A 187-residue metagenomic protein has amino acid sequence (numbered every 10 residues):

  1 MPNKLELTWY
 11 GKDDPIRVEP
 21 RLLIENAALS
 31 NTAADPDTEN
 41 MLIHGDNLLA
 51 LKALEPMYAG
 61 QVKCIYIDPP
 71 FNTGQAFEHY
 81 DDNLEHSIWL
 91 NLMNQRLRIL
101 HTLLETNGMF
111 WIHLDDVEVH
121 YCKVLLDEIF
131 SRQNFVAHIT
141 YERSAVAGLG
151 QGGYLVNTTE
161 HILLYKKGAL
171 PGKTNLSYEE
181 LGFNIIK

Functional and structural regions predicted by a protein language model:
M1-Y66, T73-S87, L92-Q95: DnaQ-like (DEDDh/DEDDy) 3′-5′ exonuclease domain used for proofreading and 3′-end trimming on nucleic acids
D46, Y66-P69, Q75, I112-D116 (+2 more regions): Glycine-rich, histidine-containing beta strand-loop boundary motifs that form or position
P56-A59, V124-R132, V156-N157: Short, surface-exposed basic-aromatic patches at helix termini and helix-loop junctions that form
Q75-Y80, C122-V124, H138, Q151 (+1 more regions): Short, solvent-exposed loop/turn and secondary-structure capping segments
H86-T140: Conserved Class I SAM-dependent methyltransferase catalytic core
R132-L149, S177: Conserved S-adenosyl-L-methionine
V146-K187: Flexible, glycine-/basic-rich loop-and-beta segments that form/coincide with the SAM-dependent methyltransferase
